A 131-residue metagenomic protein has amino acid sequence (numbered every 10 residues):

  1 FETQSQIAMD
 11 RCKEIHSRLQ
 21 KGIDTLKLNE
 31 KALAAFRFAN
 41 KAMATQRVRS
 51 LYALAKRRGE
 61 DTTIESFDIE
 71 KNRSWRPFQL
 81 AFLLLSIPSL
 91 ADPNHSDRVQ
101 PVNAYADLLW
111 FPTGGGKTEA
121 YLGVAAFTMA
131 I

Functional and structural regions predicted by a protein language model:
F1-S96: Low-complexity, highly charged intrinsically disordered N-terminal segments that act as targeting/localization
K41-A44, Y105, A130: A broad "ordered helical/assembly scaffold" signature
L84-A91, T118-I131: Walker A/P-loop NTP-binding motif
V99-A125: Walker A/P-loop
